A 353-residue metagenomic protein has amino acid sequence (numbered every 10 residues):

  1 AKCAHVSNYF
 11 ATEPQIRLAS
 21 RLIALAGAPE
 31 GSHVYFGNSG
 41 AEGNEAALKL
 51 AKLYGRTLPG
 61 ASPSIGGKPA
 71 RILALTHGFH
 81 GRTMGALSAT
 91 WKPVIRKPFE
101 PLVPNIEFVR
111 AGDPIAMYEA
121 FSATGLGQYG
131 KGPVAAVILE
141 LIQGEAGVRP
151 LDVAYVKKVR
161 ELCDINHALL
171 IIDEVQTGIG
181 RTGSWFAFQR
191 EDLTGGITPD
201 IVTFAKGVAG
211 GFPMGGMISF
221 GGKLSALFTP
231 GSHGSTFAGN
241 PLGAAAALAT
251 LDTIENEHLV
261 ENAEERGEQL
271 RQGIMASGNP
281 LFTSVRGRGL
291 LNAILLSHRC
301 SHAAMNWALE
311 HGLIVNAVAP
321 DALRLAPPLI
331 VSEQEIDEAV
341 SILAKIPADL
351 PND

Functional and structural regions predicted by a protein language model:
A1-D353: Conserved N-terminal phosphate-binding loop of PLP-dependent enzymes in the Aspartate aminotransferase
